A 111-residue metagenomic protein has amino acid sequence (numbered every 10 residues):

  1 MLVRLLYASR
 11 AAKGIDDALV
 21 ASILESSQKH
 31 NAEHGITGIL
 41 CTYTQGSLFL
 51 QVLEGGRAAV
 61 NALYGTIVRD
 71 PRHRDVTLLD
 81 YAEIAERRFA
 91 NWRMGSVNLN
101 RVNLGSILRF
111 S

Functional and structural regions predicted by a protein language model:
M1-S111: Charge-rich, low-complexity N-terminal segments
